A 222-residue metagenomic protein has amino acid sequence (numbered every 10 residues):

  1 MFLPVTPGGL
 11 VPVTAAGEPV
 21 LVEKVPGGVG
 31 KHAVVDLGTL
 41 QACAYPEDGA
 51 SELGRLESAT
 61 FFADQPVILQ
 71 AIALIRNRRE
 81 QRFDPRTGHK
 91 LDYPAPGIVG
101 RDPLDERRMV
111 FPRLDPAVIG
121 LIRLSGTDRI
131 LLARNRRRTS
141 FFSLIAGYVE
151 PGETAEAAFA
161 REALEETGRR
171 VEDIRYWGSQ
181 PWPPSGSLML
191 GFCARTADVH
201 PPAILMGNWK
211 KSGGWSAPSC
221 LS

Functional and structural regions predicted by a protein language model:
M1-V29: Short Lys/Arg-enriched alpha/beta "domain-start" segment
L3, C43, G100-P103: Generic recognition of long tandem-repeat/solenoid scaffolds
G28-F62, A146-S222: Unchanged
Y45-E80, P85: Non-catalytic accessory segments adjacent to catalytic cores
I68-G120: Acidic, metal-coordinating catalytic segment for phosphate/diphosphate chemistry, firing primarily on the Nudix
Q70, R86-T87, L144-Y148, E162: Short, hydrophobic/aromatic alpha-helical segments in well-folded domains
E80, P116, G126-T127, R138 (+2 more regions): A generic structural signal for well-ordered coil/turn residues at beta-strand boundaries that shape enzyme active-site
V99-L144, Y148, R170, A194-T196: N-terminal strand-loop-strand
